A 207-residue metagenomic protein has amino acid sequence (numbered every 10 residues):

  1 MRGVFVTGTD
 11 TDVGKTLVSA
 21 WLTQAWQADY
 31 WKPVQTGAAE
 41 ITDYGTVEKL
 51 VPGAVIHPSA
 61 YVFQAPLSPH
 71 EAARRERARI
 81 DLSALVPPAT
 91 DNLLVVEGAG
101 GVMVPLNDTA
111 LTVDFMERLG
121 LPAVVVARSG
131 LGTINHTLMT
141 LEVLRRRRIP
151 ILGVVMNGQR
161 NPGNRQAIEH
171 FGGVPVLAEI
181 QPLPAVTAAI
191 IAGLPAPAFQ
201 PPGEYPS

Functional and structural regions predicted by a protein language model:
G3, L17-R79, L85-P88, N92: N-terminal phosphate/diphosphate-binding loop that engages ATP/GTP or pyrophosphate donors across diverse enzyme folds
V6-T7: Hydrophobic anchor at the beta1->P-loop junction of P-loop NTPases
V13-G14: Conserved glycine(s) of the Walker
K32-V34, V124-A127, L152-G158: Short internal beta-strands
V51, L119, F171-V174: Short, structured coil segments at secondary-structure junctions
L85-N107: Switch II (G3) loop of P-loop NTPases
N107-G130: Inter-motif core of Ras-like GTPase G domains
L141-S207: C-terminal lobe/tail of nucleotide-utilizing enzymes
